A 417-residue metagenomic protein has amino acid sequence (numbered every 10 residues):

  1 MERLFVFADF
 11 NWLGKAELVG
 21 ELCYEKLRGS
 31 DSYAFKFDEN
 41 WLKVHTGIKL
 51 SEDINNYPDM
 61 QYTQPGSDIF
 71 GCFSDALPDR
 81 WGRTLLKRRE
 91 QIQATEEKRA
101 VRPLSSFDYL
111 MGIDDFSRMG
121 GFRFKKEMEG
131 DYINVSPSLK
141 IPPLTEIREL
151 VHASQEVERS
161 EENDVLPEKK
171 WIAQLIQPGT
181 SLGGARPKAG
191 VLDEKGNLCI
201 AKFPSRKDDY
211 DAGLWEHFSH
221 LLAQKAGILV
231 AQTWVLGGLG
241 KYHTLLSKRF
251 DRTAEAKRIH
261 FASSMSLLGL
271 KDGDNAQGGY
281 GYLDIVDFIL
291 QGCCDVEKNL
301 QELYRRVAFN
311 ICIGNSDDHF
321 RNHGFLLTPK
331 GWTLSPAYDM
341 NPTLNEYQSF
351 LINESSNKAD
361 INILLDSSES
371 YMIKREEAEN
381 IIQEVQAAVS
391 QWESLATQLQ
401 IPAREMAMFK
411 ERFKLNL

Functional and structural regions predicted by a protein language model:
M1-F320, G324-L417: Phosphate/dinucleotide-binding and metal-coordinating scaffold of catalytic cores in nucleotide-dependent enzymes
